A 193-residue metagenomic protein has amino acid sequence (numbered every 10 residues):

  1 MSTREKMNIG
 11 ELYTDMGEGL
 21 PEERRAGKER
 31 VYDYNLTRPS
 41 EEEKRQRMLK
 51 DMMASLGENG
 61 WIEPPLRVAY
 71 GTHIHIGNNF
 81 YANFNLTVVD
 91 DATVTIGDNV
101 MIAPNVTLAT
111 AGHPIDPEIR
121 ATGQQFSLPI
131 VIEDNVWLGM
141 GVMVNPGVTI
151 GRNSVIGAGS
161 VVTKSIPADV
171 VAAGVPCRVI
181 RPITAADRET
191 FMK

Functional and structural regions predicted by a protein language model:
M1-N59, C177-K193: Terminal amphipathic alpha-helical/low-complexity segments used for targeting or macromolecular assembly
R4-E5, M52, T122, P129 (+1 more regions): Short secondary-structure boundary/capping segments
P39, L66-I76, Y81-T149, V175-P176 (+1 more regions): Flexible, glycine/small-residue-enriched loop-and-beta-strand segment within the central core of proteins
A111-D116, G151-N153, S165-V170: Short conserved catalytic/interaction loops centered on acidic-Pro-aromatic/His motifs
W137, V155, V171-A173: Short-chain dehydrogenase/reductase
G139-S165: Beta-rich strand-turn-strand
G159-S160, I166-P167, C177, I183-T184: Short glycine-rich donor-binding/catalytic loop of glycosyltransferases that coordinates the nucleotide-sugar
